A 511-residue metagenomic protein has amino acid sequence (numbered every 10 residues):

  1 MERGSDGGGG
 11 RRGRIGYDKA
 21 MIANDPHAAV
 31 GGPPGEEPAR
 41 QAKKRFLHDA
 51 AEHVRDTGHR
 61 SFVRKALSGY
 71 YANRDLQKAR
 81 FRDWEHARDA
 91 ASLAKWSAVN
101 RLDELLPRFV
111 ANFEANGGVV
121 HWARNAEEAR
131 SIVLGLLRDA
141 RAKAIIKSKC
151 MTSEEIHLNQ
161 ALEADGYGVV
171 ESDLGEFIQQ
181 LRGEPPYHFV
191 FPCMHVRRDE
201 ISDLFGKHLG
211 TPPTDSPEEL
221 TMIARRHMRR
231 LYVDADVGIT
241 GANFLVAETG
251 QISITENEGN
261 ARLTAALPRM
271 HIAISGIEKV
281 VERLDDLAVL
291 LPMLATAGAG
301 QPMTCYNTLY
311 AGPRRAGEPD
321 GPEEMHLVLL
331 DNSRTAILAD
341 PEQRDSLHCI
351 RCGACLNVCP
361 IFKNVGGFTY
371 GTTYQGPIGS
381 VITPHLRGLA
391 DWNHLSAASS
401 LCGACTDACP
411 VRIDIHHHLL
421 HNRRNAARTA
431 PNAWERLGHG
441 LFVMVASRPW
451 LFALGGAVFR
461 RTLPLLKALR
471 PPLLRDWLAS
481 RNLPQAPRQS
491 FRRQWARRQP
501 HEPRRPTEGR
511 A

Functional and structural regions predicted by a protein language model:
R14-Y17: Short, positively charged and aromatic/hydrophobic N-terminal segments
M21-E342: The feature marks the mature, well-folded catalytic cores of soluble enzymes
G35-Y70, R80, H421, G438-A511: Intrinsic disorder at enzyme termini
G317-S346, L356-N357, I361-A468, L474 (+1 more regions): Ferredoxin-type iron-sulfur electron-transfer modules in oxidoreductases and energy-metabolism complexes
C349: Phosphate-binding glycine-rich loops and their immediate beta-loop-alpha structural context
